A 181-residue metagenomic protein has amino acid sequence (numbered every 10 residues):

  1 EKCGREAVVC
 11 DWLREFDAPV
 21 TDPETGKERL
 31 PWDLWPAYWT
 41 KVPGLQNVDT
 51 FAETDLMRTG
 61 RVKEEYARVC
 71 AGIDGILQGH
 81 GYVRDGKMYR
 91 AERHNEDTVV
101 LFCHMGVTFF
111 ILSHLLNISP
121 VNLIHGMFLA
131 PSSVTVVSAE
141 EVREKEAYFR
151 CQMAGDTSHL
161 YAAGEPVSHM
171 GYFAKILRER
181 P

Functional and structural regions predicted by a protein language model:
E1-C3, I76, H114: Alpha-helical structural signal in soluble globular domains
E1-E53, R180-P181: Phosphate-coordination/substrate-recognition cap region in phosphate-metabolizing enzymes
F16-L34, K87-T98, F110-P181: Acidic, low-complexity terminal tails and accessory targeting/binding regions of phosphate-metabolizing enzymes
K41, L45, G75, G79-V83 (+1 more regions): A structural signal for alpha-helix termini and helix-coil/disorder junctions
T50-T59, R93-E96: Short, flexible active-site loops
T54-M88: Internal catalytic-core helix/loop-beta-alpha segment that presents or stabilizes conserved functional determinants
F102-C103: Short beta-strand scaffold positions
